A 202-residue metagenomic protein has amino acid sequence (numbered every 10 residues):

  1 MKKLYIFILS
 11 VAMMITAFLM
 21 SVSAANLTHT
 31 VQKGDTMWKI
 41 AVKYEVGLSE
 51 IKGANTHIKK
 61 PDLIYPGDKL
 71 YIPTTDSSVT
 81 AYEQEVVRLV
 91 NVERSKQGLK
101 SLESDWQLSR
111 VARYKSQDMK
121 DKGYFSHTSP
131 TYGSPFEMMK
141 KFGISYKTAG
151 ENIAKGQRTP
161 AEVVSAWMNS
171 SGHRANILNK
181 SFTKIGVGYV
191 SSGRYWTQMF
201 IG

Functional and structural regions predicted by a protein language model:
M1-A24: Sec-dependent N-terminal signal peptides of Gram-positive bacterial secreted proteins and lipoproteins
L27, K39, K43, G47-S78: Extracellular LysM carbohydrate-binding repeats and other cell-envelope/extracellular binding modules
V79-M119: A short alpha-helix/helix-coil micro-patch that ends at or immediately precedes a cysteine
Q97-V111, G123-T131, G150, R174-V190: Surface-exposed patches in mature extracellular/periplasmic domains of secreted proteins
V111-R158, I177: Short, surface-exposed glycine/acidic/tryptophan-bearing loops
E151-G202: Disulfide-stabilized extracellular recognition modules
